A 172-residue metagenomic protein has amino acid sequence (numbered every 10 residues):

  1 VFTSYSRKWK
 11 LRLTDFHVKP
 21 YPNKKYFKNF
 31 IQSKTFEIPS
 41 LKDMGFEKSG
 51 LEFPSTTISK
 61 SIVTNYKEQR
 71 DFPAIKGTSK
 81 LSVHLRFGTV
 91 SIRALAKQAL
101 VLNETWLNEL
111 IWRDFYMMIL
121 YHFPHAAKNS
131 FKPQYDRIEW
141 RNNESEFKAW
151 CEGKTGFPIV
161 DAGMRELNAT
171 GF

Functional and structural regions predicted by a protein language model:
V1, S40, L51-P54, W140 (+3 more regions): Poly-acidic low-complexity segments
T3-D136: Glycine/tryptophan-enriched, flexible segments
D15-K28, R141-A149, A162-E166: Hydrophobic transmembrane alpha-helix bundles
M117, H122, S145-F172: C-terminal substrate/ligand-recognition segments
A126-T155: Alpha-helical cores of eukaryotic small-GTPase signaling modules
